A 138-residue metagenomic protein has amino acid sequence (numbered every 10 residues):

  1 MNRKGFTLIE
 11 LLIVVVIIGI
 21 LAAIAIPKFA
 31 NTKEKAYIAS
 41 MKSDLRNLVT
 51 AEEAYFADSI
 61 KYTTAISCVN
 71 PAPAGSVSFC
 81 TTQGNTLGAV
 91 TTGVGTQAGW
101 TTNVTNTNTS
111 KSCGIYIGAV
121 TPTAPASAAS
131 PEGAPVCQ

Functional and structural regions predicted by a protein language model:
M1-F29, K33: N-terminal single-pass transmembrane signal-anchor helix
F6-E10, S43, N85: Intrinsic-disorder/low-complexity peptide segments enriched for small residues
E10, A39-K42, A129-P131: Compositionally biased non-globular segments, especially hydrophobic aliphatic-rich helices of signal peptides
V15, K42, V49: Conserved catalytic core of two-component sensor histidine kinases
K28-L45: Aliphatic-rich helix starts adjacent to a transmembrane/signal segment
T50-Q138: Periplasmic/extracellular, small/polar-rich flexible segments of pilin-like filament-forming proteins
